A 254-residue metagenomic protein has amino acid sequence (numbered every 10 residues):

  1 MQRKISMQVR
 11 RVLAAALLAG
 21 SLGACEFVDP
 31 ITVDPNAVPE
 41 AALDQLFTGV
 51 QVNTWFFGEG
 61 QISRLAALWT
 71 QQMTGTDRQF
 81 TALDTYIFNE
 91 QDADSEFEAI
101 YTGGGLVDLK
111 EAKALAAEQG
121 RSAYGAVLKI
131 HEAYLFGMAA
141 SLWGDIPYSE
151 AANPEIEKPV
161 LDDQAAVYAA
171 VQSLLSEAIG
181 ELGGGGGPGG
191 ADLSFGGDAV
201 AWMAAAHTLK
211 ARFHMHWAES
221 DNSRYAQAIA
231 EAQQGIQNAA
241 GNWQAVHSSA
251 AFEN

Functional and structural regions predicted by a protein language model:
Q2-L13: Bacterial N-terminal signal peptides that target proteins for export
R3, E26-V28, A226: Extreme N-terminal export signal peptides that direct proteins to the secretory pathway
R3-I5, Q72-T74, Q244: A detector of low-complexity, intrinsically disordered, Ser/Thr/Gly/Pro/Ala-rich segments
R10, P35, A191: Sparse, context-dependent recognition of short Cys/His-centered cofactor- or disulfide-binding micro-motifs
A19-L22: Bacterial Sec-type N-terminal signal peptides, specifically the leucine/valine-rich hydrophobic h-region
C25-Q79, D84-Q91: Membrane-proximal, proline-rich intrinsically disordered regions
A41-D44, G75-N254: Structured, solvent-exposed acidic/aromatic patches
